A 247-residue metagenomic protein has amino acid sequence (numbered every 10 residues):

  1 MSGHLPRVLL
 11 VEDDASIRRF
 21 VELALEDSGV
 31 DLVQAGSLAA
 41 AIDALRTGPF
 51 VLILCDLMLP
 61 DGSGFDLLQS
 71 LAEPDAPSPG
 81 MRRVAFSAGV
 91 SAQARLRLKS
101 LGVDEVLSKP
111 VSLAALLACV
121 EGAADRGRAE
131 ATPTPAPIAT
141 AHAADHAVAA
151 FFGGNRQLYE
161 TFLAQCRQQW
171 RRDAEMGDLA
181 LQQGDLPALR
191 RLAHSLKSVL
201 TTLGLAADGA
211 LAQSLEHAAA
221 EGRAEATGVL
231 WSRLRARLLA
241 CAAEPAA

Functional and structural regions predicted by a protein language model:
V11-E12, A35, I53: Conserved sequence signature across two-component system core domains
D14, L23, K99-S100, D104-E105 (+1 more regions): Two-component system phosphorelay core
R19-L23, D27: Charged docking surfaces used in two-component/phosphorelay signaling
G29-G36, D43-A44: Short hydrophobic/Thr-rich beta-strand motif most characteristic of the beta2 strand and flanking loop of CheY-like
S37, S63-Q69: Acidic catalytic/metal-coordinating carboxylates
R46-G48, S70-G80, L101: Conserved phosphotransfer cores of two-component systems
D56, S87: Active-site residues of response regulator receiver
P60, S91: The feature encodes the CheY-like receiver
